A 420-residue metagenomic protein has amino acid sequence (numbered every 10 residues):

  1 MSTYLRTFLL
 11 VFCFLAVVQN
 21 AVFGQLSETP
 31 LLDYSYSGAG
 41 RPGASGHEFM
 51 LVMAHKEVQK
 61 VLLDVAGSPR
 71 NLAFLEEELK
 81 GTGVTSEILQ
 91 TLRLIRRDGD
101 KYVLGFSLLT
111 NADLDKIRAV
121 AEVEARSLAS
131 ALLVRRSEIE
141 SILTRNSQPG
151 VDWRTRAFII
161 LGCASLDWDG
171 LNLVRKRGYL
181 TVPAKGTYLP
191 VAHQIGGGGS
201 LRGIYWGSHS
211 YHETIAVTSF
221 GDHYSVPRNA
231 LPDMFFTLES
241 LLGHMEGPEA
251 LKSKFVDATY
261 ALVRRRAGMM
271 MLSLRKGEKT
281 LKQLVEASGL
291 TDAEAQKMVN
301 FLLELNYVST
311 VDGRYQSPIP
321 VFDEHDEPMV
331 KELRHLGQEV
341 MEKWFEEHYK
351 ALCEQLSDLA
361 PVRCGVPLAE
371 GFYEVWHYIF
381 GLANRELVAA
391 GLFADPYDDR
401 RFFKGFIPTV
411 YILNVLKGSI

Functional and structural regions predicted by a protein language model:
M1-L9: Bacterial N-terminal signal peptides that target proteins for export
F8-N20: Bacterial N-terminal signal peptides
G24-F49, Y188-V256: Long, low-complexity, charged/polar intrinsically disordered regions in eukaryotic proteins
H47-L79, F235-L290: Short amphipathic alpha-helical interface segments
E76-L92, R96-R97, G289-E304: Short amphipathic alpha-helical interaction segments
D100-F106, G313-P320: Minor-groove-contacting beta-hairpin "wing" of winged helix-turn-helix DNA-binding domains
F106-S141, P320-E354: Short, amphipathic alpha-helical interaction segments positioned at domain boundaries
A119-S219: Extended alpha-helical scaffolding regions
